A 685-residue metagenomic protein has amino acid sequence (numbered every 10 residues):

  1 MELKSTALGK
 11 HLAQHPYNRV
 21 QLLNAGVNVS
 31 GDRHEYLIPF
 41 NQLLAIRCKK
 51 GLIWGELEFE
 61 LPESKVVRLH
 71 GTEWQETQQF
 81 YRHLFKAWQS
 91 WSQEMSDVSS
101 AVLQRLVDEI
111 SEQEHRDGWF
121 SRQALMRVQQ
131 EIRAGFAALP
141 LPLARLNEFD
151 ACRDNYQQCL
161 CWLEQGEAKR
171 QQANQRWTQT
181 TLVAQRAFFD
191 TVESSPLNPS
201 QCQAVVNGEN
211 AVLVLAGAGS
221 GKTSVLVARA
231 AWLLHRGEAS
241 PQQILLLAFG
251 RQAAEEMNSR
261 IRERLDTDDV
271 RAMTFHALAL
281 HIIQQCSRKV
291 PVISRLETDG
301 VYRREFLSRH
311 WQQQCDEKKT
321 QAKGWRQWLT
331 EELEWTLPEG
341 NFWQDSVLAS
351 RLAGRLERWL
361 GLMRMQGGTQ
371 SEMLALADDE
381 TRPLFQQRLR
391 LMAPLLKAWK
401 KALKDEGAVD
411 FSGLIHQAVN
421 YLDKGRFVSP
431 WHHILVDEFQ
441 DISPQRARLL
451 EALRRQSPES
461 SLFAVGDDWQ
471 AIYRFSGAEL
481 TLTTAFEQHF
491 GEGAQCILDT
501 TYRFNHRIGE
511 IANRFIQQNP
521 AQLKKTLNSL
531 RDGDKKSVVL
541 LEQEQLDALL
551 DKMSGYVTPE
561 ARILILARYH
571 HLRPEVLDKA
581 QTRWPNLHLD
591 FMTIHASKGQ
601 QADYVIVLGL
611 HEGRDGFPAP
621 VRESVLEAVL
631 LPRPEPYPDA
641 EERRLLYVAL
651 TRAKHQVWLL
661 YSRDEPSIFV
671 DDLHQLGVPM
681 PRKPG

Functional and structural regions predicted by a protein language model:
M1-R19: Anionic N-terminal interaction surfaces
P16-N18, L23, S30-L37, L44-L52 (+5 more regions): P-loop NTPase Walker
R127, F136, P140-A218, S224 (+6 more regions): Conserved helicase NTPase motor core
G135, L143-R176, T181-L182, L234-A408: A basic/glycine-biased coupling hinge at the interface between accessory DNA-binding modules
N210, S240-Q243, D268, P458-S460 (+7 more regions): Short glycine-/polar-rich loops that comprise or flank the Walker A/P-loop and associated switch/sensor motifs
L213-V214, S220-L226, E492-A494, T501-L587: Helicase P-loop NTPase motor core
H433, T558-E560, H588, K598-R663 (+2 more regions): Conserved helicase C-terminal RecA-like lobe
A447-K535, M680-P681: Conserved RecA-like helicase ATPase core segment that couples NTP binding/hydrolysis to strand translocation
